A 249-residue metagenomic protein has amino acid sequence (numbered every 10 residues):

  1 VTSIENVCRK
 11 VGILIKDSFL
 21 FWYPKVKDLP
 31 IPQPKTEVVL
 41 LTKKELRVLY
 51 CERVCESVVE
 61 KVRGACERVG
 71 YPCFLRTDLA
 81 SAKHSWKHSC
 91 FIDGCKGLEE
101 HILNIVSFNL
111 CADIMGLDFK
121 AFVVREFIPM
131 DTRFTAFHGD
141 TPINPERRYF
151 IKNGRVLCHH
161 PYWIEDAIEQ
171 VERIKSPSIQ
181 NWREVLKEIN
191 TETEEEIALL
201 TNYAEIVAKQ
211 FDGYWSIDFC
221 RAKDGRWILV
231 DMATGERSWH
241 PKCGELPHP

Functional and structural regions predicted by a protein language model:
T2-P145, F150-N153, L157-H160, E165-A167 (+1 more regions): Active-site nucleotide/adenylate-binding loops and adjacent lid/helix of ATP-dependent enzymes
I4, V11, E195-A198, N202 (+2 more regions): C-terminal active-site "lid" helix and adjoining low-complexity regulatory extension at the edge of ATP-using catalytic
E37-L41, W215-R221: Acidic carboxylate-rich catalytic motifs and surrounding loops in phosphoryl-/glycosyl-chemistry enzymes
G64, I206-V207: A generic secondary-structure signal
L75, I217, V230: Active-site flanking residues adjacent to catalytic metal/cofactor-binding acidic residues
F91, G213-Y214: Residue-level preference for alpha-helix termini and adjacent loops
I151-N153, F219-K223: Short, low-complexity Ser/Thr-rich regulatory SLiMs
